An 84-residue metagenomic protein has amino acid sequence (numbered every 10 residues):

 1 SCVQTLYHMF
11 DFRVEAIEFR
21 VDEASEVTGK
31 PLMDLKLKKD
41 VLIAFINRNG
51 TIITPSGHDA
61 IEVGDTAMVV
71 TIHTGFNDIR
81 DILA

Functional and structural regions predicted by a protein language model:
S1-E26: Flexible, Lys/Arg-rich cytosolic regulatory linkers and terminal tails that connect or flank
I17-A84: Cytosolic Rossmann-like ligand/nucleotide-binding regulatory domains
